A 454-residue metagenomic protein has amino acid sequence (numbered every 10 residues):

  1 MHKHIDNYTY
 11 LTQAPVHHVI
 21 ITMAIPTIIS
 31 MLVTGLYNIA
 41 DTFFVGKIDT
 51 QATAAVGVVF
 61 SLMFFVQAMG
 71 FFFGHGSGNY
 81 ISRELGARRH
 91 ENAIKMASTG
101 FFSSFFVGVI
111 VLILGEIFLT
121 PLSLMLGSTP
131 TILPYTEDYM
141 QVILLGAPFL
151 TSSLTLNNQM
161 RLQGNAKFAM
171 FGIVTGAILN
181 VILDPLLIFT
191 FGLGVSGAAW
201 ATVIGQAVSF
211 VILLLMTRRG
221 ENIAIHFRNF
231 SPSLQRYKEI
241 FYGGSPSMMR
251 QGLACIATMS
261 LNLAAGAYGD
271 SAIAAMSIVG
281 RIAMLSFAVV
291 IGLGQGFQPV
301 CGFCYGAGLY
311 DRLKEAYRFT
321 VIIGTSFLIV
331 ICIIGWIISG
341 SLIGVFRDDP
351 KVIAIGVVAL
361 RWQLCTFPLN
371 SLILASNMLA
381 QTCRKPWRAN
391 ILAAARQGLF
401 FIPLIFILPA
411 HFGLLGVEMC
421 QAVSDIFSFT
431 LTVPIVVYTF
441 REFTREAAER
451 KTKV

Functional and structural regions predicted by a protein language model:
M1-A24, I81-P148, T190-S245, C301-T366 (+1 more regions): Short alpha-helical transmembrane segments in multi-pass integral membrane proteins
L11-F43, K47-I48, F64-G76, Y80 (+6 more regions): N-terminal transmembrane alpha-helices
T22-D41, V142, S153, G176 (+5 more regions): Transmembrane helical elements of multi-pass membrane transporters/channels
T27, M31, F43, F60 (+17 more regions): Transmembrane alpha-helix boundary and packing residues in multipass membrane permease domains and related
L32, L36-A54, S123-P130, L186-L193 (+4 more regions): Helix-terminus/linker motif at the lipid-water interface of multi-pass membrane proteins
T53-I113, L150-A169, A275-S339, N370-A389: Small-residue-rich hydrophobic transmembrane alpha-helices
F65-A68, N180-P185, F210-L214, L285-A288 (+3 more regions): Hydrophobic transmembrane alpha-helices of multi-pass small-molecule transporters
G74, I143-R161, A169-A177, A198-V211 (+4 more regions): Short runs within selected transmembrane alpha-helices of multi-pass transporters and secretion channels
